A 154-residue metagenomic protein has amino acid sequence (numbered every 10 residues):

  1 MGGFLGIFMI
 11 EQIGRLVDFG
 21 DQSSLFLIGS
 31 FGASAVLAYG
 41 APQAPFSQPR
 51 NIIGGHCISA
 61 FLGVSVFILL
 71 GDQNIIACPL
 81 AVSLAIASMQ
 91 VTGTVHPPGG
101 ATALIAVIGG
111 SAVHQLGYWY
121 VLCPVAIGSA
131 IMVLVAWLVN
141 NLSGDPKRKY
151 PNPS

Functional and structural regions predicted by a protein language model:
M1-S65, L70-V82, L116-A126, A130-S154: Alpha-helical transmembrane segments and their membrane-interface boundaries that form or gate the permeation pathway
P42-N51, M89-G100: Membrane-helix interface "capping/anchor" motifs
D72-P98: Internal alpha-helical transmembrane segments of multi-pass membrane proteins
S83, T102-A106: Hydrophobic transmembrane alpha-helices of multi-pass, membrane-embedded glycosylation machinery
I105-L116: Interfacial segments of multi-pass membrane proteins
